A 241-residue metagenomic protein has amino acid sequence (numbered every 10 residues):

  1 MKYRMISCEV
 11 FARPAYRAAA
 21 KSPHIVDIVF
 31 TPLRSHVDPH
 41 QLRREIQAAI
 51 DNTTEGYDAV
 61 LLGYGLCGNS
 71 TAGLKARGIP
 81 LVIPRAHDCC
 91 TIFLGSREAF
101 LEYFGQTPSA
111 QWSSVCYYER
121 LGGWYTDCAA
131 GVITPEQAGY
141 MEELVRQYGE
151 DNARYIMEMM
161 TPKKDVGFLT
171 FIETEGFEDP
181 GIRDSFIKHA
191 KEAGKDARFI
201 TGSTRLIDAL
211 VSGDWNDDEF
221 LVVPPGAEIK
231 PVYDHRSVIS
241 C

Functional and structural regions predicted by a protein language model:
M1-S22: N-terminal basic/disordered segments at the start of proteins
I6-R13, S35, L61-A72, H87-C89 (+3 more regions): Gly/Ser/Thr-rich loops at beta-strand to alpha-helix junctions that form or flank small-molecule/cofactor-binding
I25-Q41, I200-T201: A short beta-strand-loop structural module common to alpha/beta enzyme folds
P39-N52: Glycine-rich, highly charged phosphate/nucleotide-binding loops
Y57-A72, W112-A129, V222-C241: Extended, charge-rich low-complexity interaction segments
I79-T126: Long, charge-dense
A110-I187: Active-site rim beta-loop-alpha module in soluble metabolic enzymes
N152-C241: Extended, basic/helix-rich recognition subdomains
